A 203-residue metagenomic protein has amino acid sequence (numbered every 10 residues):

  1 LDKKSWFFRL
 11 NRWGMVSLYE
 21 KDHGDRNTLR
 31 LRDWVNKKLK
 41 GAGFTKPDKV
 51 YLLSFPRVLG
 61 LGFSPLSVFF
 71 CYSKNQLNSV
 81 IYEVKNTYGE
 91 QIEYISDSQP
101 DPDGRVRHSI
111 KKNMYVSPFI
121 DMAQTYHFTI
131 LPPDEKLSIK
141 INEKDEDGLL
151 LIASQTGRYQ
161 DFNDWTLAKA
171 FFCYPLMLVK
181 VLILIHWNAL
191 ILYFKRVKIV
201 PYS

Functional and structural regions predicted by a protein language model:
L1-S203: Mature, function-bearing regions of proteins
